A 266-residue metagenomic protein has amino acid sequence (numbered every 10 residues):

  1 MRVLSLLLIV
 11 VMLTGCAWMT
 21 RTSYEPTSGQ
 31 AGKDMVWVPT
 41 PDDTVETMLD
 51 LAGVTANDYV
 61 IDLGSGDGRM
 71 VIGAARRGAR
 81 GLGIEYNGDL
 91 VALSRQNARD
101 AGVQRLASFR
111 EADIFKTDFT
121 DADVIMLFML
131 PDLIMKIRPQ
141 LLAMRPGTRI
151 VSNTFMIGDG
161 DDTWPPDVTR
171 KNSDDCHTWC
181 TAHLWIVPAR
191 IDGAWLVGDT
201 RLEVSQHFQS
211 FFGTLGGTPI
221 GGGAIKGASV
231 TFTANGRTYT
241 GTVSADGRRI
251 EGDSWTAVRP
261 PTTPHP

Functional and structural regions predicted by a protein language model:
C16-D58: S-adenosyl-L-methionine
N57-G66: Conserved class I S-adenosyl-L-methionine
G68-I72: Glycine-rich SAM-binding Motif I of class I
R80-E85: Conserved SAM-binding motif I beta-strand of class I
G88-D121: S-adenosyl-L-methionine
G147-D159: Conserved beta-strand signature within the Rossmann-like core of class I S-adenosyl-L-methionine
M156-G198: Active-site capping/gating segments
A189-G247, E251-G252: Central antiparallel beta-sheet cores of small beta-barrel/beta-sandwich binding domains
